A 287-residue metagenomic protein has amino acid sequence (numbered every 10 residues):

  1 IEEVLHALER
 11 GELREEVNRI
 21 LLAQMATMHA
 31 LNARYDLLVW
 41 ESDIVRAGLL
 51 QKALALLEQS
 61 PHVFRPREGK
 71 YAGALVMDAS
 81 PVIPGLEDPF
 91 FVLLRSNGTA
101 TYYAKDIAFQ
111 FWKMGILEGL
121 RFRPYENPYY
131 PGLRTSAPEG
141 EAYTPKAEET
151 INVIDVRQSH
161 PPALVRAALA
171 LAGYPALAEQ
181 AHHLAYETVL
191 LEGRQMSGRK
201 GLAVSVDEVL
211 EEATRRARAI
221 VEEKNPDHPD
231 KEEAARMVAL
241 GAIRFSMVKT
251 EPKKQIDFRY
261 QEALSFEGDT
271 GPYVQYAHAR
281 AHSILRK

Functional and structural regions predicted by a protein language model:
I1-K287: NTP-dependent nucleotidyl-transfer catalytic core
